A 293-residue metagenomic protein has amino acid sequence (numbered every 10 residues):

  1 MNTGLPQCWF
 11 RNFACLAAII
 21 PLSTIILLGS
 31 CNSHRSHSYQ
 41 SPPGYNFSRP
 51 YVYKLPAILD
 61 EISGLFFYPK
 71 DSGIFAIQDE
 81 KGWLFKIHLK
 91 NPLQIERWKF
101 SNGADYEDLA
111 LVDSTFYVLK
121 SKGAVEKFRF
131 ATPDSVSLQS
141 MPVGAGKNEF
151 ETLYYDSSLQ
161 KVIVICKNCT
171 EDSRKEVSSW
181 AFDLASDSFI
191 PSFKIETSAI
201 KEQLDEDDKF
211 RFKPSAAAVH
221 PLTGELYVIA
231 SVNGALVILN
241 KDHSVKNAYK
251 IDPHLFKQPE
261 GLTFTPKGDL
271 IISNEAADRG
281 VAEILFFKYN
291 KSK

Functional and structural regions predicted by a protein language model:
M1-G44: Bacterial Sec-dependent N-terminal signal peptides
C31-K293: Sequence/structural signature of beta-propeller domains
